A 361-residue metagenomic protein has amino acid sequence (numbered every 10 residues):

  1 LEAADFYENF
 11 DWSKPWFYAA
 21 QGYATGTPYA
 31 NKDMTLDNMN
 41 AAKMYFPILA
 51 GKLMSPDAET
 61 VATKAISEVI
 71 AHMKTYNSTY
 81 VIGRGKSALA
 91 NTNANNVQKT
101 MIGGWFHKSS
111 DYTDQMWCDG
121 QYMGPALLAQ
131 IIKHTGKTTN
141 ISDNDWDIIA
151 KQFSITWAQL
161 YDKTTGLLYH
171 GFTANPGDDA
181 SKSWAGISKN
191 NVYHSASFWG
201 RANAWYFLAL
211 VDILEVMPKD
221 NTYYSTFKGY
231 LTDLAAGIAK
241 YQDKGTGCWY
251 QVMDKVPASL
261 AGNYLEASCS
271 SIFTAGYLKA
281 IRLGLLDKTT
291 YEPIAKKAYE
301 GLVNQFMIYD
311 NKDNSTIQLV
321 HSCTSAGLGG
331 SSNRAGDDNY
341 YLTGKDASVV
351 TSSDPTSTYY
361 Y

Functional and structural regions predicted by a protein language model:
L1-D5, N9, P47-I70, I131-A150 (+3 more regions): Structural helix-adjacent loops and short alpha-helical linkers that scaffold large soluble proteins
E2, K43, A126, Q130-K133 (+3 more regions): Residue-level signature of alpha-solenoid helical repeat scaffolds
E2-A42, I48-G51, S55-A65, Y76-T100 (+3 more regions): CBM-like carbohydrate-recognition segments
D5, K74, S154-Y161, A236-A239 (+1 more regions): HEAT/HEAT-like alpha-solenoid repeats
W12-P28, G104-S110, N175-A196, Y250-G262 (+1 more regions): Acidic/His metal-coordination segments adjacent to aromatic residues that form catalytic metal sites in metalloenzymes
N38, C118-Q121, P125, G200-F207 (+1 more regions): Short alpha-helical patches at coil-to-helix transitions and adjacent helical residues in well-structured domains
G83, S87-K182, N203: Aromatic- and glycine-enriched pocket-lining scaffold segments that form the walls of small-molecule binding clefts
I148-V256: Active-site cradle of extracellular carbohydrate-active enzymes
